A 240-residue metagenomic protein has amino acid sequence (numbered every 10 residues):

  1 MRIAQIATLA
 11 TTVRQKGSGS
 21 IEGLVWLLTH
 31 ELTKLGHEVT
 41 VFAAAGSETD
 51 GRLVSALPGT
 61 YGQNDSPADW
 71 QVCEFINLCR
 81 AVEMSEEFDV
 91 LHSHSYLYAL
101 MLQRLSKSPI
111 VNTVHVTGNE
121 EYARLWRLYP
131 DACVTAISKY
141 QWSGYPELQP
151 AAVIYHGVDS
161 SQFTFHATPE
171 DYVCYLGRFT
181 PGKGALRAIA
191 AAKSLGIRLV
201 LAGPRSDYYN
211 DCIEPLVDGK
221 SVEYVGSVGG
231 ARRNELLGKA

Functional and structural regions predicted by a protein language model:
M1-A240: Catalytic cores of nucleotide-sugar-dependent glycosyltransferases that transfer UDP/GDP/TDP-activated
